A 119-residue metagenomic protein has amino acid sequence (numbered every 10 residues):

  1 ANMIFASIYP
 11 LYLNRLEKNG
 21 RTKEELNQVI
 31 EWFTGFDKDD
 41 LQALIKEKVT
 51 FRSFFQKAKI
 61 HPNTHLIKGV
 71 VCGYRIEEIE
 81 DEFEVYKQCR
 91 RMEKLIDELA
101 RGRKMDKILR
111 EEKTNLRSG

Functional and structural regions predicted by a protein language model:
A1-G119: A charge-rich, low-complexity, intrinsically flexible signal that marks solvent-exposed coils, linkers, repeats
